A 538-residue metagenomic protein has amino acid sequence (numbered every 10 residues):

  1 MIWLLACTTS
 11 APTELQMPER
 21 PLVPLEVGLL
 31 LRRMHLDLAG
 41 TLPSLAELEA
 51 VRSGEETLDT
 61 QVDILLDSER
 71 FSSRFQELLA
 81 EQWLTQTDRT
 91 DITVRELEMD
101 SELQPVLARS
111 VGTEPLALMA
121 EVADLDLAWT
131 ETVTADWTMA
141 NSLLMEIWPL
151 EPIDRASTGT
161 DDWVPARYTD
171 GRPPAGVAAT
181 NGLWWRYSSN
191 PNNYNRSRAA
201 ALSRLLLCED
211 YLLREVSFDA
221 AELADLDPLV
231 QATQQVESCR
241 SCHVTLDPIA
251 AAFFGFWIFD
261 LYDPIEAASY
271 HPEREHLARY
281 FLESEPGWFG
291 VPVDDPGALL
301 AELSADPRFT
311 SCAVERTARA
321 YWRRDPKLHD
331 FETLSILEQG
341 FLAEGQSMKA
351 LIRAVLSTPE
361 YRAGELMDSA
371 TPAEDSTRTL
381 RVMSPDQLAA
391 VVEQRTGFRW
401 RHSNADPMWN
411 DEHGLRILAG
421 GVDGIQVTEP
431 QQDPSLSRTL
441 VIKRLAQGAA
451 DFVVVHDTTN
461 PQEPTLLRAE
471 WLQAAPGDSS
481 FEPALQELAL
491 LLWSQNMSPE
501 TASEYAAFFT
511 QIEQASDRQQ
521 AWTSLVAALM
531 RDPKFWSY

Functional and structural regions predicted by a protein language model:
M17-S53, I64-L65: N-terminal mature-domain "stem" immediately C-terminal to a signal peptide or N-terminal signal-anchor/transmembrane
P24-L31, H35, D63-L282, P286 (+2 more regions): His/Asp/Glu-rich metal/cofactor-coordinating catalytic motifs and the adjacent surface-exposed loops that frame enzyme
V27, S44, L58, V314 (+1 more regions): N-terminal alpha-helical segment
A313-R316, A320-R324, L490-M497: N-terminal export signals and maturation junctions of secreted/periplasmic proteins
